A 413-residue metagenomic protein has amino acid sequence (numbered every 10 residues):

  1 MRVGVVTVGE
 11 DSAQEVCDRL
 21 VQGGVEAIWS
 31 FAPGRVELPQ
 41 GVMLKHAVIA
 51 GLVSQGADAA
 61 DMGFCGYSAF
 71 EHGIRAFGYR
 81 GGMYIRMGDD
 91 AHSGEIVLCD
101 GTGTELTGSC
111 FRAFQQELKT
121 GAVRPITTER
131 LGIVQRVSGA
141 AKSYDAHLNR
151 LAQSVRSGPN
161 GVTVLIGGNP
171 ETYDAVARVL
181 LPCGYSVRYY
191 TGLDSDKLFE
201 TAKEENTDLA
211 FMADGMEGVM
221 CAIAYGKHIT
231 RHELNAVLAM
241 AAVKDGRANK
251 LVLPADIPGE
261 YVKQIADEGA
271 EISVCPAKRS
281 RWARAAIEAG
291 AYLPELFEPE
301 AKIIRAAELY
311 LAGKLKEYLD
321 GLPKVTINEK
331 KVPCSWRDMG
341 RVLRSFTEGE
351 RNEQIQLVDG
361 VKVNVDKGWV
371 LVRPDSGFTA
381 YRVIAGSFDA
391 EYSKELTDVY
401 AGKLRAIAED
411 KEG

Functional and structural regions predicted by a protein language model:
M1-H46: Phosphate-bearing ligand-interacting subdomains that bind or position ATP/ADP/UDP/GDP/NAD(P) or nucleotide-linked
T7-V8, S12-A13, A27, R80-S93 (+2 more regions): Glycine-rich phosphate-binding loop
G34-I49, V53-S54, G101-R136, A140 (+1 more regions): Ser/Thr/Gly-rich flexible loops in soluble cytosolic domains mediating phosphotransfer, phosphorylation
V48-G94, R178-A224: N-terminal small/polar loop signature for handling phosphorylated ligands or for N-terminal nucleophile
H92-G94, G101-T104, E205-A270: Replace "Mg2+/Mn2+-dependent" with "divalent metal-dependent
G94-T207: Gly/Ser/Thr-enriched, mixed-charge loops and adjacent short helices that form phosphate/oxyanion-binding elements
D208, Y225, D245-G413: Phosphate-binding and adjacent anionic-ligand microenvironments
